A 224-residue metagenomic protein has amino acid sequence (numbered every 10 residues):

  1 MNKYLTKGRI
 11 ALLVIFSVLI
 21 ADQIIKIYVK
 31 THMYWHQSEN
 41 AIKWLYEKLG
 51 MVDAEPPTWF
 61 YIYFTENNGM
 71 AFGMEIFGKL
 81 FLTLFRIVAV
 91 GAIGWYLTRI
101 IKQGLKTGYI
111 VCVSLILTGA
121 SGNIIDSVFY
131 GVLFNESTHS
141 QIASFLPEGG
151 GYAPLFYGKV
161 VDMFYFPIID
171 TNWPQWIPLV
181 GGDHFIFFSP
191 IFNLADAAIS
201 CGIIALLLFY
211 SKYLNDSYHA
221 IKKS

Functional and structural regions predicted by a protein language model:
M1-S224: Alpha-helical transmembrane bundles and membrane-interface segments of multipass inner-membrane proteins
